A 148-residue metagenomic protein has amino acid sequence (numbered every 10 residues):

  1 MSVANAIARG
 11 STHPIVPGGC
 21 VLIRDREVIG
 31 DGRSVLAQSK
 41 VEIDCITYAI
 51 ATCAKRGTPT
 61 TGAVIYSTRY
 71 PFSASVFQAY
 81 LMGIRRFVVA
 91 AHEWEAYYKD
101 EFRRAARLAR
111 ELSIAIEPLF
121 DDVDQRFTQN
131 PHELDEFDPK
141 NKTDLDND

Functional and structural regions predicted by a protein language model:
M1-D148: Zinc-dependent deaminase catalytic domain
